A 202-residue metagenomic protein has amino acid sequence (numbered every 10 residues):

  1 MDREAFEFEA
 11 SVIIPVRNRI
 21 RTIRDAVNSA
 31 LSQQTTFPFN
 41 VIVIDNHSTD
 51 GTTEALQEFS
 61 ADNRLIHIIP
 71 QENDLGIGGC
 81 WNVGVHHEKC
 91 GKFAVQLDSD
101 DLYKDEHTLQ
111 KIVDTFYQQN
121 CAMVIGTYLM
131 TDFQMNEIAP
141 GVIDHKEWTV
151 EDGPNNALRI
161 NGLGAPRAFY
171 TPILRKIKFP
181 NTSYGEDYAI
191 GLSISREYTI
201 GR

Functional and structural regions predicted by a protein language model:
E9-S11, N40, A189: Cell-envelope/extracellular polymer assembly enzymes that use nucleotide-activated donors
N28-P38: Short, acidic, metal-binding catalytic loop of nucleotide-sugar glycosyltransferases
A30, N46-H47, L75, S99-D100: Conserved short acidic donor-positioning loop in nucleotide-sugar-dependent glycosyltransferases
D45-E54, N73: A conserved acidic beta->alpha catalytic loop
Q71-K89: Glycine-rich, basic loop-to-helix element that forms the pyrophosphate-binding segment of sugar-nucleotide handling
G91-L102: Short beta-strand-to-loop acidic/aromatic patch adjacent to the donor-nucleotide binding site
H107-A139: Conserved donor NDP-sugar-binding/catalytic core segment of glycosyltransferases
V150-R202: Conserved nucleotide-sugar donor-binding catalytic segment
